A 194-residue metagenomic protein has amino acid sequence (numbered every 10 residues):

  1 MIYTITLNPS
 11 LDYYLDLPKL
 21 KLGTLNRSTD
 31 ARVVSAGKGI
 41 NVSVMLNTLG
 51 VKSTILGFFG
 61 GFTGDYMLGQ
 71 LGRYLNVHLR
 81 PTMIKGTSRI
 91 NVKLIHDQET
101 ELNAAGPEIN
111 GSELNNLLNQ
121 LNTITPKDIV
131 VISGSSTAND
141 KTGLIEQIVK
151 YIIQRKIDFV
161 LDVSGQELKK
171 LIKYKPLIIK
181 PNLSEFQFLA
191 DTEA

Functional and structural regions predicted by a protein language model:
M1-G23: Positively charged, low-complexity intrinsically disordered leader regions
T4-L7, G57, K93-I95, N103-A105 (+2 more regions): Short beta-strand segments
P9-L11, F59-G60, G86, E185: Glycine-rich beta-alpha junction loops
Y14-L15, G37, G111-S112, F188-A194: Short, charged, surface-exposed secondary-structure boundary motifs
K21-D30, E101: Glycine/charged-rich beta-loop-alpha catalytic/anionic-binding loops adjacent to active sites
R27-T87: Substrate-binding N-lobe of the ribokinase-like
L94-D128: Conserved phosphate-binding/catalytic loop of the ribokinase/pfkB sugar-kinase fold
I129-A194: Conserved beta-alpha-beta core of the PfkB/ribokinase-like small-molecule kinase fold
